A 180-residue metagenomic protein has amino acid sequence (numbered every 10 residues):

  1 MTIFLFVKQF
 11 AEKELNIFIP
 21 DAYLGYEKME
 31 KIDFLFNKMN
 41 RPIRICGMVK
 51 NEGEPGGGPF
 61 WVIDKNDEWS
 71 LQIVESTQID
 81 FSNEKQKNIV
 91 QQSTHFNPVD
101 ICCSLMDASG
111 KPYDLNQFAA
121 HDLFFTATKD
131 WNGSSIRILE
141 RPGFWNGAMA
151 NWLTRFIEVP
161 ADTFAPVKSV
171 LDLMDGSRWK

Functional and structural regions predicted by a protein language model:
I3-K180: OB-fold and OB-like single-stranded nucleic-acid-recognition modules and their adjacent interaction interfaces
